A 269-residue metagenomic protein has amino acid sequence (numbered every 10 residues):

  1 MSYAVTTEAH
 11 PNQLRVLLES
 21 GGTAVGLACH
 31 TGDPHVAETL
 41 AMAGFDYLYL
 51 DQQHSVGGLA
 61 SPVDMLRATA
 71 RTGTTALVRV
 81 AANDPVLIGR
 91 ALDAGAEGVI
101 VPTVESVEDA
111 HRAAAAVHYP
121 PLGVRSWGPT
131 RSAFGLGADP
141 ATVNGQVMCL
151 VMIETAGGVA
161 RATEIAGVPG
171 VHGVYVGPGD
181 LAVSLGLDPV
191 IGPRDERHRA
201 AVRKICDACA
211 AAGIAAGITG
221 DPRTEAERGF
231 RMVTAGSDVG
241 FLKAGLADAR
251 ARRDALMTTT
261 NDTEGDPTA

Functional and structural regions predicted by a protein language model:
M1-A28, L136-G145, A200-A211, D254 (+1 more regions): N-terminal amphipathic alpha-helix/helix-capping segment at the start of soluble metabolic enzymes
S2-A76, V80-N83, G170-V171: Conserved N-terminal beta1-alpha1 strand-loop-helix module at the mouth
T23-C29, L48-L50, A76-V80, V99-V101 (+4 more regions): Hydrophobic faces of well-ordered beta-strands that scaffold small-molecule active sites in alpha/beta enzyme cores
C29-A43, A82-R90, A156-V168, I218-R223: Short, acidic/polar
L59-D93, A115-L122, N144-G145, R194-A216 (+1 more regions): Alpha-helix-loop-beta-strand connector modules within alpha/beta enzyme cores
M65, T69, V107-P121, V239-D266: C-terminal helical cap(s) of enzyme catalytic domains, especially alpha/beta-barrels
V86, A96-P169, G173, P178-G186 (+1 more regions): Conserved anion-binding
T224-K243: Short, electropositive alpha-helical surface patch
